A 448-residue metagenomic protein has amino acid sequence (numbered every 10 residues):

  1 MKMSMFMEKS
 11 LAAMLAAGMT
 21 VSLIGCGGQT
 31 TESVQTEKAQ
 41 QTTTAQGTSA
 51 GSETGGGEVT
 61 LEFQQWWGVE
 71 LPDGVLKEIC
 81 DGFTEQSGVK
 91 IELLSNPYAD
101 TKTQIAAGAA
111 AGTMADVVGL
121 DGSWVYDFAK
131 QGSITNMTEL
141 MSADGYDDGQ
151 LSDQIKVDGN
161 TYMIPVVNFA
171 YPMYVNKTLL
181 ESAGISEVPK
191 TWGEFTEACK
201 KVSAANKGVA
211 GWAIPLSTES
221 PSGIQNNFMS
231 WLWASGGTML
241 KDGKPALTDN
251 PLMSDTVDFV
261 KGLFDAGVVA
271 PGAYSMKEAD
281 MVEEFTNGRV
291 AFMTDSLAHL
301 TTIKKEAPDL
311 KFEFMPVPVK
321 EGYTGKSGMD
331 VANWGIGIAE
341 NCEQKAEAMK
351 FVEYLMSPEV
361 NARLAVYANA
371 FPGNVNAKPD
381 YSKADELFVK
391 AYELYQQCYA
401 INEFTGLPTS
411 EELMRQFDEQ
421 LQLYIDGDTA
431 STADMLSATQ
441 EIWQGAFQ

Functional and structural regions predicted by a protein language model:
M1-E62, E85, E139, A143 (+2 more regions): Short, low-complexity disordered leader/linker segments with a strong preference for bacterial N-terminal type II
T48, S52-G57, D121-P172, E181 (+6 more regions): Hinge/lid segment of periplasmic solute-binding proteins
G57-G68, V89-L94, D116-V117, Y162 (+1 more regions): Short, well-ordered beta-strand elements
V59, D81-G82, Q86, K90 (+6 more regions): Extracytoplasmic/periplasmic substrate-recognition and gating elements
E78, G82-G149, K156, T178-K190 (+7 more regions): Extracytoplasmic "Venus flytrap"/periplasmic binding protein-like
K90, E181, D265, P379 (+1 more regions): Conserved C-terminal helix/tail region of periplasmic/extracytoplasmic solute-binding proteins
T135-G149, G211-S222, S235-D255, K305-E306 (+2 more regions): Short, solvent-exposed loop/beta-turn-alpha elements that line the ligand-binding surface or hinge of extracytoplasmic
A198-K201, K244-A273: Glycine-centered hinge/linker elements that transmit conformational signals in sensory and ligand-binding systems
